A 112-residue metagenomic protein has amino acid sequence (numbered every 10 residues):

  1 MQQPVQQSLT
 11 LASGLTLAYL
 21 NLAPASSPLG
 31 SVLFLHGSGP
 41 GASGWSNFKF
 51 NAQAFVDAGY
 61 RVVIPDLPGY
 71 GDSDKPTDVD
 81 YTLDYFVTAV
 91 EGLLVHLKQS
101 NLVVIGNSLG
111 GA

Functional and structural regions predicted by a protein language model:
M1-L17: N-terminal cap/lid segment of alpha/beta-hydrolase-fold proteins
P4, N47-F50, Y85-L93, A112: Alpha-helical elements of Rossmann-like donor-binding domains used by nucleotide-donor carbohydrate transfer enzymes
T10-L11, A23-S27, V32, V95-H96 (+1 more regions): Short, flexible hinge/linker loops that cap or flank conserved catalytic cores
L15, L22-D72: Conserved HGGG/HGGXW glycine-rich cap/lid loop of the alpha/beta-hydrolase fold
S43-W45, K75-T77, A112: Residues at secondary-structure transition points
R61-I105: Active-site loop/oxyanion-hole signature of alpha/beta-hydrolase fold enzymes
G106, G110: Gly/Ala-rich beta-loop-alpha elbow adjacent to hydrolase catalytic centers
